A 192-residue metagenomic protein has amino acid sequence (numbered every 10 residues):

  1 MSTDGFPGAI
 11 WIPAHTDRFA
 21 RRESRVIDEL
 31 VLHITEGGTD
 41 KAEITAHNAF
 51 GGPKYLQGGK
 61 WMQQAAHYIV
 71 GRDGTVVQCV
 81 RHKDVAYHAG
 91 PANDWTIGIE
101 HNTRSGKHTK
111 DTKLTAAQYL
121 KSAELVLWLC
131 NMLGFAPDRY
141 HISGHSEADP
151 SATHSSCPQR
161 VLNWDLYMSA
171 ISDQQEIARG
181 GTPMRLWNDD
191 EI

Functional and structural regions predicted by a protein language model:
M1-G90: N-terminal catalytic cores of peptidoglycan-degrading enzymes
M1-P13, F19-S24, R104-I192: Basic/polar, cationic surfaces and motifs that engage anionic cell-wall and phosphate/carboxylate ligands
E29, T96-G98, H141: Structural preference for beta-strand elements that scaffold enzyme active sites
T35, I99-R104: Short loop/turn segments at strand-loop or loop-helix junctions that form parts of catalytic or ligand-binding pockets
G90-H101: Short coil-to-beta-strand
